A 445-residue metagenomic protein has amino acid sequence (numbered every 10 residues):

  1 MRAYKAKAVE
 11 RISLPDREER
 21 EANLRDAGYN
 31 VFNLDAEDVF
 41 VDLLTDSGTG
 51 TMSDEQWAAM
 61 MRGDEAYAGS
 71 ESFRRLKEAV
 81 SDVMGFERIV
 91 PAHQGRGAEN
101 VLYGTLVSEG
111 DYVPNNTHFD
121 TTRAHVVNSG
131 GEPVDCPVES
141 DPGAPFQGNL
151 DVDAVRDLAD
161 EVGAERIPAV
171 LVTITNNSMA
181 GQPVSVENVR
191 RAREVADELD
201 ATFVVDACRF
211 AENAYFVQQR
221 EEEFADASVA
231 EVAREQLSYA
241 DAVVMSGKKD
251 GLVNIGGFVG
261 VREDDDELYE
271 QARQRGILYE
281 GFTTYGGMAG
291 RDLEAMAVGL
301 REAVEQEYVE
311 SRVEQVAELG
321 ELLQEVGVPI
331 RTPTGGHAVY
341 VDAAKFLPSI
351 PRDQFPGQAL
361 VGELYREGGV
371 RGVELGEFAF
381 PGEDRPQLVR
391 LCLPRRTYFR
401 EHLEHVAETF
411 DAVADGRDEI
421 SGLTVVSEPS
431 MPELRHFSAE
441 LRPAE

Functional and structural regions predicted by a protein language model:
R2-Y29, N33, L43-G50, Q56 (+3 more regions): Conserved PLP-enzyme active-site core in the AAT-like
D54-M61, A343: A short, surface-exposed helix-loop junction/capping segment
K248-G251, V339, Y398: Conserved phosphate/anionic-ligand binding catalytic regions in large, soluble enzymes, centered on
V261-E263, V341-A344, L393-R395: Short beta-strand-to-loop capping motifs
D266-L268, P348-P356, R396-H405: Short, conserved charged micro-motifs
A272, D353-L364, H405-F410: Short amphipathic alpha-helices in soluble, non-transmembrane regions that often serve as interface/regulatory elements
T284-A295, G299-Q358, R366-L388, S421-S430: Conserved small-domain helix->loop->beta segment predominantly found in fold-type I
A303, E367, A379-E445: PLP-dependent enzyme catalytic core of the Aspartate aminotransferase-like
